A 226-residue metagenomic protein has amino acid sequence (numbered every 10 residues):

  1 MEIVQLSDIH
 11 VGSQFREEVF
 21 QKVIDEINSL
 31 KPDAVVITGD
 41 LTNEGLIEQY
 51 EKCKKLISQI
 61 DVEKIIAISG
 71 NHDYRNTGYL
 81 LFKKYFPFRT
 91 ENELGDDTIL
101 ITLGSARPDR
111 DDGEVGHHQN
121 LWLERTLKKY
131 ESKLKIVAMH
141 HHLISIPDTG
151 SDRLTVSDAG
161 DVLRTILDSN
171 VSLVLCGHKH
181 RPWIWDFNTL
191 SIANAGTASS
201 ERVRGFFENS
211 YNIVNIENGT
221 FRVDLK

Functional and structural regions predicted by a protein language model:
M1-L56, R125: N-terminal active-site segment of His-dependent metallophosphoesterases
M1-V4, N92-T102, K128-L134, F187-I192: Beta-strand-turn-beta hairpins that frame and shape the catalytic cleft of phosphate-ester-processing enzymes
L6-S7, V35-D40, K64-N71, G104 (+3 more regions): Active-site neighborhood of phospho(di)ester-bond hydrolases with catalytic His/Asp-centered motifs
G12-F15, N43-E48, N71-Y79, P108-D111 (+3 more regions): Active-site environment of divalent metal-dependent phosphoester hydrolases
I27-K31, K128-K133, D168: Glycine-rich phosphate-binding loop signature in dinucleotide/nucleotide-binding domains
I47-K129, D161-L167, S210-I213: Extended active-site neighborhood of metal-dependent phosphoesterases/phosphodiesterases
Y130-D148: Short acidic, glycine-rich surface-loop motifs adjacent to enzyme active sites
S151-G219: Conserved beta-sheet core of the metallophosphoesterase superfamily
